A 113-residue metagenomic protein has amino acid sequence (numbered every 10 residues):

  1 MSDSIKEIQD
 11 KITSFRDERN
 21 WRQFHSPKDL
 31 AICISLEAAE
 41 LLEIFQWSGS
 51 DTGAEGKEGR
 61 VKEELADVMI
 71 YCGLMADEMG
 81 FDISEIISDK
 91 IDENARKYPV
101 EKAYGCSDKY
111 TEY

Functional and structural regions predicted by a protein language model:
M1-L65, M69-Y113: Flexible "arm" and connector segments at domain edges
